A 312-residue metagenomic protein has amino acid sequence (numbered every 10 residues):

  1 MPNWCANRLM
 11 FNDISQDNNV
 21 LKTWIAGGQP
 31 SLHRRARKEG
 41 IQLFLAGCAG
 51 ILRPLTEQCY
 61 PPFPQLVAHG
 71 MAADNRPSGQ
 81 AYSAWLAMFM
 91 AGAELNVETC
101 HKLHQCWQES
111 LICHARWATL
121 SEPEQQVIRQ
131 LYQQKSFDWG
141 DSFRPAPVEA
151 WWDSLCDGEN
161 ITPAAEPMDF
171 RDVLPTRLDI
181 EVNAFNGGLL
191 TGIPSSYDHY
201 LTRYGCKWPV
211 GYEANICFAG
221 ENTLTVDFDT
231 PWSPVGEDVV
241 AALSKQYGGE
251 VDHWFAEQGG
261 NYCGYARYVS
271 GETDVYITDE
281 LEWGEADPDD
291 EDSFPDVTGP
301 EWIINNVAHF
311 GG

Functional and structural regions predicted by a protein language model:
M1-G312: Intrinsic low-complexity, intrinsically disordered or marginally ordered coil/linker segments
